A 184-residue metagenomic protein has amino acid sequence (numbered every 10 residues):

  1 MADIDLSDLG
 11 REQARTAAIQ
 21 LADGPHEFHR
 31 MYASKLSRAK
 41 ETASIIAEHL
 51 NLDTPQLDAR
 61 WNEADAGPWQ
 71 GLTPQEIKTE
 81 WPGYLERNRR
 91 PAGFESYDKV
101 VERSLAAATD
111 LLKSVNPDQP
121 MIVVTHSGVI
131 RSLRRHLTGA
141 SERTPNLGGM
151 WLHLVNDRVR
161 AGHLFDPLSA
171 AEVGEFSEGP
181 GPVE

Functional and structural regions predicted by a protein language model:
M1-D53, E80, Y97-D98, T144: Active-site-proximal alpha-helix that buttresses catalytic centers in soluble enzyme cores
I4-D5, I46-L105, H163-L164, F176-S177 (+1 more regions): Phosphate-handling substructures
R15-A22, L105-K113, R134: Generic structural signal for well-ordered alpha-helical scaffold segments
Y32, V115, Q119-T125: Beta-strand elements within well-structured catalytic alpha/beta cores of enzymes that handle phosphate/sulfate esters
L36, N62, G93, H126-S127: Short beta->alpha junction loops/turns
R38, A107, V129-I130: Alpha-helix capping/helix-boundary segments
L52, E63-Q75, P117-Q119, R131 (+1 more regions): Acidic, low-complexity terminal tails and accessory targeting/binding regions of phosphate-metabolizing enzymes
L57, T125-H126: A secondary-structure boundary/capping signal
